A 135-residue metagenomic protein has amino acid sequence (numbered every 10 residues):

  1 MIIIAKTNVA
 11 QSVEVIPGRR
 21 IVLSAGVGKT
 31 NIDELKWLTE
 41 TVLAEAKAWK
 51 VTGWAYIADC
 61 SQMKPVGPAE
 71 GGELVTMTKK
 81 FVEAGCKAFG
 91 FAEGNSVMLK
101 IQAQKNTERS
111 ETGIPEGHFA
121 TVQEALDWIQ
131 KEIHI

Functional and structural regions predicted by a protein language model:
M1-I135: Amphipathic, Lys/Arg-enriched alpha-helical "gate/interface" segment within cytosolic domains that mediates
